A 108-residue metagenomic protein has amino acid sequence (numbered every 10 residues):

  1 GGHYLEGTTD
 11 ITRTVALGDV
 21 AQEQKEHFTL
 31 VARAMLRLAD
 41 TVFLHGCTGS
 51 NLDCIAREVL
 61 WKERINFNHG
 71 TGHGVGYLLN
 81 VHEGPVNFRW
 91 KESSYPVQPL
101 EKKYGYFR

Functional and structural regions predicted by a protein language model:
G1-R108: Active-site neighborhoods and metal-handling regions in enzymes and metal-associated proteins
